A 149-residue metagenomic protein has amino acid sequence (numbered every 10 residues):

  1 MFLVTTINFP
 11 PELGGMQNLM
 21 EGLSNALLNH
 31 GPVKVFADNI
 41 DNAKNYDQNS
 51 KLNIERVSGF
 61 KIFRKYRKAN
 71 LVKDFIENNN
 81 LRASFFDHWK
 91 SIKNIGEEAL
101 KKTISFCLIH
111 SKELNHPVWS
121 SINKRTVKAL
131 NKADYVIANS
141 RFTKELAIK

Functional and structural regions predicted by a protein language model:
M1-L3: Extreme N-terminal starter segment of soluble prokaryotic enzymes
T6-L13, L19-R64, T143, I148: N-terminal strand-loop element at the rim of the active site of nucleotide-sugar-dependent glycosyltransferases
E12, I92-K93, S105-S121, K132-Y135: A short, histidine- and acid-enriched strand-loop-helix "catalytic/donor-clamping" loop that lines the nucleotide-sugar
H30-G31, L81, K102, A133: Short, well-ordered alpha-helix to beta-strand connector turns
N70-N80: Short, well-structured alpha-helical segments in soluble
E77, K128-A129: Structural alpha-helical scaffold elements that stabilize or flank donor/cofactor-binding regions in carbohydrate
F86-I92: Short His-centered aromatic/hydrophobic patch
A133-K149: A short, active-site helix/loop in glycosyltransferases that binds the activated sugar's phosphate group
